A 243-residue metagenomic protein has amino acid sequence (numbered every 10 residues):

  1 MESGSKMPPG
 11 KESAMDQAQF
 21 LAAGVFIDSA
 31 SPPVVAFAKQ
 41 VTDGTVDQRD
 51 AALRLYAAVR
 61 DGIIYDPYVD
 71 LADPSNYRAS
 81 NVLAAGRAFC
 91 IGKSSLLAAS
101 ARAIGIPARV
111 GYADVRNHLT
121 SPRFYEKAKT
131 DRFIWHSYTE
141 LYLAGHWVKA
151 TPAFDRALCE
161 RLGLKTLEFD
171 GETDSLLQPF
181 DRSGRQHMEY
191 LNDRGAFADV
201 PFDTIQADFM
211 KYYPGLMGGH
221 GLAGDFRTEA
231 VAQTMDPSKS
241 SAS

Functional and structural regions predicted by a protein language model:
M1-E12: N-terminal amphipathic/basic-hydrophobic helices that include classical n-h-c signal peptides and signal-anchor
A14-Q17, A22-S29, V115-S243: His-Asp-centered catalytic microenvironments across diverse enzyme cores, prominently the transglutaminase-like
M15-A85: Secondary-structure boundary elements
A57-D61, A99, A103, L141: Residue-level signal for well-ordered alpha-helical scaffold segments within enzymatic catalytic domains
P67-W135: Active-site neighborhood of thiol-dependent amide/isopeptide-bond enzymes
